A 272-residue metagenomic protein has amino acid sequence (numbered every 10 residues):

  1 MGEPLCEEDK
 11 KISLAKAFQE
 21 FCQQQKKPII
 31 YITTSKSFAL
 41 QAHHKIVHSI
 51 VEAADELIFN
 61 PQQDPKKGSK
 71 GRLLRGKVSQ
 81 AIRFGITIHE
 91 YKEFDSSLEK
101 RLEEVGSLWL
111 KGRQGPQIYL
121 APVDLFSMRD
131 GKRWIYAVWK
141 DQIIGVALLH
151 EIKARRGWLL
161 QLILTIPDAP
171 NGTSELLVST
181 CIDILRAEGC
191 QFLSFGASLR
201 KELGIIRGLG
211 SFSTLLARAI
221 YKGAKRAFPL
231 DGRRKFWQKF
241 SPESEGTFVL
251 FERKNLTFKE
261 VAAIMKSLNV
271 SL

Functional and structural regions predicted by a protein language model:
M1-I29, E52, S69, S79: Structured cytosolic domains appended to multi-pass membrane proteins
K27-I50, Q62-K77, R83-S213, G223-L272: A conserved beta-strand-loop-helix scaffold within acyl/acetyltransferase catalytic domains
I50-E56: A charged helix-plus-loop insertion that forms the helical arch/lid used to bind and gate nucleic-acid substrates
F59: Short, conserved phosphate-binding/catalytic loop or strand-edge motifs used in phosphoryl-/nucleotidyl-transfer
A219: Catalytic core of tubulin tyrosine ligase-like
